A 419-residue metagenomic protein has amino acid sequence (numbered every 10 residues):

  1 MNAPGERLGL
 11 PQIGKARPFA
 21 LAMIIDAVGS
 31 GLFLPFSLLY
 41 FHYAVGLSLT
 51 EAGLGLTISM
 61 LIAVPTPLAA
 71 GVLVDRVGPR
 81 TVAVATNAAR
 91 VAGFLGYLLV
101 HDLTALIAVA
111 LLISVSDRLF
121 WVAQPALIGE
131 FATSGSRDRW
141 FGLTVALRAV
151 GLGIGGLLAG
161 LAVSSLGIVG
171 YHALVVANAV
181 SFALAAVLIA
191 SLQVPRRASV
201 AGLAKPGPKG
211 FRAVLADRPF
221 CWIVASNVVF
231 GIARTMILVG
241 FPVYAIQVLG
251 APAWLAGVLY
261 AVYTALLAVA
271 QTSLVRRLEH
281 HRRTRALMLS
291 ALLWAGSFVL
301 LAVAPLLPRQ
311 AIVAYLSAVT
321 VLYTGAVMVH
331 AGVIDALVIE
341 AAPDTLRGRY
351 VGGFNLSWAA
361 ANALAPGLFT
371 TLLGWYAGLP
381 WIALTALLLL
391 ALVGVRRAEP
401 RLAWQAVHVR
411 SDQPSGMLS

Functional and structural regions predicted by a protein language model:
M1-A16, L192-V229, D412-S419: Juxtamembrane intracellular "pre-TM" segments in multi-pass secondary transporters
E6-L61, P219-Y263: Helix-loop boundary and gating motifs at the non-cytosolic
V64-H101: Conserved MFS/SLC helix-loop-helix module at the cytosolic interface between two early adjacent transmembrane helices
P65-G78, V163, V269-T284, L373: Helix-to-loop junctions at the C-terminal end of transmembrane segments in multipass secondary transporters
T81-G96, A179, R285-L301: Structural signature of the two symmetry-related core transmembrane helices
V109-R148: Cytoplasmic helix-loop-helix junction between adjacent transmembrane helices in 12-TM secondary transporters
G160, V180-S199, G394-A398: C-terminal membrane-cytosol helix-exit motif in multi-pass small-molecule transporters
R285-A331: C-terminal transmembrane helical hairpin of 12-TM major facilitator-type secondary transporters
